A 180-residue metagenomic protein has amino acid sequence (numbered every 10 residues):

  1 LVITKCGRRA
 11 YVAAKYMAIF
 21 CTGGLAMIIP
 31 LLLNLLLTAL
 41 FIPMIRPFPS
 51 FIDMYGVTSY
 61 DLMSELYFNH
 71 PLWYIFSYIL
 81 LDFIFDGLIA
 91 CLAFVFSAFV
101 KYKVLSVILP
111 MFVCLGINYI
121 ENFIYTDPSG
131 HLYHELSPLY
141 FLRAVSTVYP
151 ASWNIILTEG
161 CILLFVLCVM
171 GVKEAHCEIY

Functional and structural regions predicted by a protein language model:
V2-R8: Short helix-to-coil transition segments within interhelical loops that connect adjacent transmembrane helices
K5, F99-V100: Helix-loop interface residues and adjacent transmembrane-helix termini in multi-pass membrane transporters, primarily
A13-F94, A98-F99, Y119, S137-T158: Secretory targeting signals
I19, M111-L115, L163-L164: Residue-level recognition of pore/gate-forming positions within transmembrane alpha-helices of multi-pass
A90, C114-L115, L136, L167-C168: Alpha-helical transmembrane segments
V95-F99, G160-Y180: Junction motif at the cytosolic side of a transmembrane helix
K103-I117, E135: Central hydrophobic cores of alpha-helical transmembrane segments in multi-pass integral membrane proteins
Y125-H134: A cytosolic-side transmembrane-helix exit/cap motif
